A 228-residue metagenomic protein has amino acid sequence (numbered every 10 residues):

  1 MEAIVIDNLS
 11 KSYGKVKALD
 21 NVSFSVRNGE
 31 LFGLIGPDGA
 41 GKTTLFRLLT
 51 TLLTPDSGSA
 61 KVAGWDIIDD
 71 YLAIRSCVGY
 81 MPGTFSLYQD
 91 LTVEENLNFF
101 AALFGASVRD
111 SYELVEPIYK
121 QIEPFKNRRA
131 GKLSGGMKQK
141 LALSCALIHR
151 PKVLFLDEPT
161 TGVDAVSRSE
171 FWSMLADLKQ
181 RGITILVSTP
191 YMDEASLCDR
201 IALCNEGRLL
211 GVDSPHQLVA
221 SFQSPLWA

Functional and structural regions predicted by a protein language model:
M1: Flanking scaffold residues of small Cys/His-coordinated metal-binding clusters
I4, K11-N205, L209-G211: ABC transporter nucleotide-binding domains
H216-S221: Short acidic-hydrophobic catalytic motif
S224-A228: Short glycine-/aliphatic-rich beta-strand segments at the starts of folded cytosolic domains
